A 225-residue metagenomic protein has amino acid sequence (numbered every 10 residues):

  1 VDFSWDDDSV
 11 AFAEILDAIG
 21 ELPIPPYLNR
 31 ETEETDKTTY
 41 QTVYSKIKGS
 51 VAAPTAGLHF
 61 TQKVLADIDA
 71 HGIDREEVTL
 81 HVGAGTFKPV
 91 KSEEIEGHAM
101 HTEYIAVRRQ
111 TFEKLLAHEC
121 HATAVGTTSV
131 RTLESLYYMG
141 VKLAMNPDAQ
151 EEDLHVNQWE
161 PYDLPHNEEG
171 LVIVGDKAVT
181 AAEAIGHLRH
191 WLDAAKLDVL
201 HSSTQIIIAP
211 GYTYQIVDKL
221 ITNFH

Functional and structural regions predicted by a protein language model:
V1-H225: Surface-exposed, charge/polar-rich loops and edge strands
